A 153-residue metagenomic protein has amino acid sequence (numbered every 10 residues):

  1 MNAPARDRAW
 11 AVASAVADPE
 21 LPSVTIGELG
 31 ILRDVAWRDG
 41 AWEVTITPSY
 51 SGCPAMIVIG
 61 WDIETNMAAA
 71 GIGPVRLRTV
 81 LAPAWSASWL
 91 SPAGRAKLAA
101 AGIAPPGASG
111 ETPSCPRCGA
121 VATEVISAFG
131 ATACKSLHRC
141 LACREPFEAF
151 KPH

Functional and structural regions predicted by a protein language model:
M1-H153: Domain-level signature for proteins that mediate thiol-based redox and metal-cofactor handling
